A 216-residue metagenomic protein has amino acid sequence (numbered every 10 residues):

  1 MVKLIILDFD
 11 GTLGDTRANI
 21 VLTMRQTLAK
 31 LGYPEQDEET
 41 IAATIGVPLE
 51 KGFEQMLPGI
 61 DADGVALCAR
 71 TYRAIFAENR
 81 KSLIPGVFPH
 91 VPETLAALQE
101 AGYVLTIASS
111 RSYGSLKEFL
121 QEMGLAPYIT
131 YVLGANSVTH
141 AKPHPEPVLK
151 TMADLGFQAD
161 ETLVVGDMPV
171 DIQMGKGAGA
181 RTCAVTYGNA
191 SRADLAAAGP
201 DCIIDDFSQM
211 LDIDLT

Functional and structural regions predicted by a protein language model:
M1-A43: Active-site neighborhood of HAD-like aspartate-dependent phosphohydrolases
M1-K3, A96-Q99, S112-Y113, K117-T216: Asp-based, Mg2+/Mn2+-dependent phosphohydrolase catalytic module
N19, Q36, T40, D63-T71 (+2 more regions): Alpha-helix N-cap and coil->helix boundary residues
I20-V21, L49-E50, A69, F88-V91 (+3 more regions): A general structural signal for well-ordered alpha-helical segments in protein cores
T23-L31, T71, I75-N79, L211: Generic non-transmembrane alpha-helical segments
A29-E35, I60-A62, E100-A101, G124-Y128 (+1 more regions): Short helix-capping segments at alpha-helix termini
I45-N79, P89-A97: A metal-dependent, Asp-based hydrolase signature
N79-I107, Y113-K117, P145: Short, acidic loop-to-helix structural element flanking the phosphoryl-transfer center in phosphate-processing enzymes
